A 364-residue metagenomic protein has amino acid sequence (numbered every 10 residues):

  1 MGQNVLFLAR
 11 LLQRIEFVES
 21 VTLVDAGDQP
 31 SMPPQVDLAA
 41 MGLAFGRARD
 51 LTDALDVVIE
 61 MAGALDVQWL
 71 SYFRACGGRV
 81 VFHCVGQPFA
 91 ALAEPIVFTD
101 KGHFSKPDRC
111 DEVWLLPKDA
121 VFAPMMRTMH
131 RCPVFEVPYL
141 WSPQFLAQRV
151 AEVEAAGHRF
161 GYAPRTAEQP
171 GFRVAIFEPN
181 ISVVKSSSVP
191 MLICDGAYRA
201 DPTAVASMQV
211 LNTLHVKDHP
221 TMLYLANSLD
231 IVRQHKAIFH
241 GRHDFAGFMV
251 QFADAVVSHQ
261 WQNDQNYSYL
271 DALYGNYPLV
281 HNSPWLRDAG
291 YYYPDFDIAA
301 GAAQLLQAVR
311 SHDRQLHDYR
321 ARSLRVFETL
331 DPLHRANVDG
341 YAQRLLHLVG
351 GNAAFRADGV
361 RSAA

Functional and structural regions predicted by a protein language model:
G2-L8, V67, E94-K101, S186-A197 (+2 more regions): Well-ordered, non-membrane alpha-helical segments in soluble/globular domains
G2-R109, D119-V121, H240-F245: Extended catalytic core of nucleotide-activated donor transferases of GT-like folds
N4, F122-R127, R131-I231: Conserved catalytic-core segment of nucleotide-activated headgroup transferases in glycan assembly
V24, I59-G63, H83-C84, L116-P117 (+4 more regions): Short His-Asn-centered micro-motif
A39-A48, H235-G241, V280, Y292-A300 (+1 more regions): Short acidic-hydrophobic, aromatic-tinged amphipathic segments that line or gate anion-handling sites
F45, V216-Y274: Donor nucleotide-activated moiety binding/catalytic core segment of transferases that use nucleotide-activated donors
Q251-D331: Catalytic binding pocket for nucleotide-activated donors in carbohydrate/polymer assembly enzymes
D313-A363: A charged, aromatic-enriched C-terminal amphipathic alpha-helix characteristic of glycosyltransferases across folds
